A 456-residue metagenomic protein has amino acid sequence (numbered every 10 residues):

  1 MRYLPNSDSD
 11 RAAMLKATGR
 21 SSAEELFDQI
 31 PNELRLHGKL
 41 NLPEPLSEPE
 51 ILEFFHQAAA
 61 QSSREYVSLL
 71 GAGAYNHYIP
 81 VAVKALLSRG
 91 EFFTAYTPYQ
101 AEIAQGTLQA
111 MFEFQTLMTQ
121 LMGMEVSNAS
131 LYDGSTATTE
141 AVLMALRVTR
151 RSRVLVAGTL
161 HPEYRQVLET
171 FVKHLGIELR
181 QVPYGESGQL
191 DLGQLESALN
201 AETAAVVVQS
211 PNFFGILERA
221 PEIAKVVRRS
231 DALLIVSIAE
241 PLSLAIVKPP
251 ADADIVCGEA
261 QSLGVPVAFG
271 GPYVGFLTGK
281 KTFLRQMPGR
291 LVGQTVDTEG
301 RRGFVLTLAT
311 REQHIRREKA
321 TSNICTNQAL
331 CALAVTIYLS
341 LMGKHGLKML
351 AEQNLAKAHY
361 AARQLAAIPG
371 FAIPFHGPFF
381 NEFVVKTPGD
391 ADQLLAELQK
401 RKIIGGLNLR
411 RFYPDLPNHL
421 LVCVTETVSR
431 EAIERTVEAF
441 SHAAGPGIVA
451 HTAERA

Functional and structural regions predicted by a protein language model:
M1-H37: Compact, charge-rich alpha-helical regulatory domains located at protein termini
M1-L4, K16, N41-P45, A101-A104 (+15 more regions): Hydrophobic alpha-helical scaffolding
R2, T136-R301, G370, V385-P388 (+6 more regions): Conserved PLP-enzyme active-site core in the AAT-like
R35-E113: N-terminal entrance/gating region of PLP-dependent enzymes' catalytic architecture
R89-A101, T119-M124, T149-R150, V172-R180 (+4 more regions): Gly-rich Lys/Arg/Thr-decorated short loops/hinges at beta-loop-alpha junctions or inter-strand turns that position
Q100-I103, T107-Q109, Q120-T139: Short loop-beta-helix segment that forms the pyridoxal 5′-phosphate
L263-P369, I373-H376: Active-site C-terminal subdomain of aminotransferase-like
H345-E438: Conserved C-terminal alpha-helix-loop-beta "cap" of PLP-dependent enzymes that closes/shapes the active-site mouth
